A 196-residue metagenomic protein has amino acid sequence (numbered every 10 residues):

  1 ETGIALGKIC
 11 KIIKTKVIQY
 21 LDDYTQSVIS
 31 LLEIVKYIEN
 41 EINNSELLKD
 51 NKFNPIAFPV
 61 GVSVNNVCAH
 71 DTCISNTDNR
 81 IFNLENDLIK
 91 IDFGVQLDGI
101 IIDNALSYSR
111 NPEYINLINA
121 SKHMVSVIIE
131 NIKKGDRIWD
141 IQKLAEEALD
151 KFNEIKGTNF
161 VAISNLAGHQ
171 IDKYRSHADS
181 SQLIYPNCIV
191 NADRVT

Functional and structural regions predicted by a protein language model:
E1-T196: Active-site neighborhoods and metal-handling regions in enzymes and metal-associated proteins
